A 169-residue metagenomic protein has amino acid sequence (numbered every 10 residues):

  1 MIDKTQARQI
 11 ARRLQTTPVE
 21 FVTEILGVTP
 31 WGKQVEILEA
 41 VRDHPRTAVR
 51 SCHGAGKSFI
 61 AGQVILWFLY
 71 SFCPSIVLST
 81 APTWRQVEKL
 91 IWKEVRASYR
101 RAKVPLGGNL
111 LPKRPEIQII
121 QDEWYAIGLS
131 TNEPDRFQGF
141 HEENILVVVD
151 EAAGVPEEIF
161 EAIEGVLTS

Functional and structural regions predicted by a protein language model:
M1-S169: Phosphate/NTP-binding elements of NTP-utilizing enzymes
